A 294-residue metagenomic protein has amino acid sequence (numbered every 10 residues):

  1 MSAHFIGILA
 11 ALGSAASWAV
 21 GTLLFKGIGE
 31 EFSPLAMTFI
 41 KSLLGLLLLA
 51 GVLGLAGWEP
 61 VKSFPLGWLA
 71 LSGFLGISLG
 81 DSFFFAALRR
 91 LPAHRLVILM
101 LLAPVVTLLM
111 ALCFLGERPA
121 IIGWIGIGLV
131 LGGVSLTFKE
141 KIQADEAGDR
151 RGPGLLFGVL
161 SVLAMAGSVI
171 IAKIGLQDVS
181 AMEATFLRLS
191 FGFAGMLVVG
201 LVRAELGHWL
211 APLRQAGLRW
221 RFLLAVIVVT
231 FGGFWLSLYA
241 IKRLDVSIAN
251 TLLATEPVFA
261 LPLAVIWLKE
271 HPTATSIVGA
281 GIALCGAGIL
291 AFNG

Functional and structural regions predicted by a protein language model:
M1-L12, A16-A36, I40-L71, D81-L91 (+5 more regions): Membrane-interface interhelical linkers
A10, S17, L24, L44 (+12 more regions): Hydrophobic residues within membrane-embedded alpha-helical segments of Major Facilitator Superfamily
G13, I40-K41, S72, L99-L102 (+4 more regions): Hydrophobic core positions of alpha-helical segments in small-molecule transporters and transporter systems
A19, A50, F74-S78, P104-L109 (+7 more regions): Hydrophobic/small/kink-forming positions within alpha-helical transmembrane segments of polytopic membrane proteins
I28, M37, K41, A87 (+6 more regions): Hydrophobic/aromatic residues within transmembrane alpha-helices of multi-pass small-molecule transporters
L35, H94, A120, M182-E183 (+2 more regions): Residues that define the loop-to-transmembrane-helix transition and helix capping in multi-pass membrane transporters
L44-L48, L99-C113, G128, S190-G195 (+3 more regions): Alpha-helical transmembrane segments of compact multi-pass small-molecule transporters, enriched in specific families
S63-G67, M100, A111-L136, E140 (+2 more regions): Loop-to-transmembrane alpha-helix entry segments
